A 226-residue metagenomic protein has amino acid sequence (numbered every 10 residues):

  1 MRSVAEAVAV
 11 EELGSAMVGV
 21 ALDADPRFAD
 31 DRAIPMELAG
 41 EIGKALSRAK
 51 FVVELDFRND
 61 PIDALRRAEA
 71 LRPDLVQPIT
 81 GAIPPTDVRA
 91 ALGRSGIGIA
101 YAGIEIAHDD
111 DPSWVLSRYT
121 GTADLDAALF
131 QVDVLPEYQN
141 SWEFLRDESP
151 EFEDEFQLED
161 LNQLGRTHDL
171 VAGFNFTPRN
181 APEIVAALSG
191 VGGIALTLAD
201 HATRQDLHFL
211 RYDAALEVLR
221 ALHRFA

Functional and structural regions predicted by a protein language model:
M1-E11: N-terminal basic/disordered segments at the start of proteins
S3-A5, M36-G40, R179-N180: Alpha-helical scaffolding within the catalytic cores of extracellular/periplasmic polymer-degrading hydrolases
E11-G14, A68-E69, A123, V185-S189: Non-catalytic positions within long, well-ordered alpha-helices that form the structural scaffold/packing of enzyme
L13-M36, A45, L55-N59: Short Lys/Arg-rich amphipathic alpha-helical segments
A16-F28, D74-P85, D133-Q139, A187-Y212: Glycine-rich phosphate-binding active-site loops on the catalytic face of alpha/beta enzymes
L22-P26, K44-K50, N59-R179: Conserved anion-binding
A33-G43, V88-G93, L145, D200-A226: C-terminal helical cap(s) of enzyme catalytic domains, especially alpha/beta-barrels
L161-T167, G173-S189, I194-T197, R204-F225: C-terminal amphipathic alpha-helical "assembly" element that mediates oligomerization/partner interfaces or acts as
